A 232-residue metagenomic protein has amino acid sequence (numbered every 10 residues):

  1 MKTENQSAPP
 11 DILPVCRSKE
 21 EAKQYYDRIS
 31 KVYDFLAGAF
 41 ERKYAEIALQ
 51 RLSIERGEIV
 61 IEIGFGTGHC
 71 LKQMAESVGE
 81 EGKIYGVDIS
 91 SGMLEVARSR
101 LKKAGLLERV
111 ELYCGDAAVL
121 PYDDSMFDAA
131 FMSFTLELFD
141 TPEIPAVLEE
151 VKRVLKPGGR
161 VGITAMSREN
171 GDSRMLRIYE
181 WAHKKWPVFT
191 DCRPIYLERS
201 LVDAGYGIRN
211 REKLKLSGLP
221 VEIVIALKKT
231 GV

Functional and structural regions predicted by a protein language model:
M1-K31: N-terminal, positively charged/glycine-rich alpha-helical extensions of SAM-dependent methyltransferases
A39-R56: Conserved alpha-helix/loop element of class I SAM-dependent methyltransferases that forms part of the SAM/SAH-binding
I61-V119: Class I SAM-dependent methyltransferase SAM/SAH-binding core
A118-A130: A short acidic, Gly/Pro-enriched loop at the edge of an enzyme's catalytic core that lines a small-molecule cofactor
P145-P157: A short glycine-rich, Lys/Arg-flanked "PGG" loop and its adjoining helix->strand segment in the class I
G158-A165: Conserved beta-strand signature within the Rossmann-like core of class I S-adenosyl-L-methionine
F189-G205: Short alpha-helix
G205-Y206, N210-V232: Core SAM-dependent methyltransferase catalytic element
